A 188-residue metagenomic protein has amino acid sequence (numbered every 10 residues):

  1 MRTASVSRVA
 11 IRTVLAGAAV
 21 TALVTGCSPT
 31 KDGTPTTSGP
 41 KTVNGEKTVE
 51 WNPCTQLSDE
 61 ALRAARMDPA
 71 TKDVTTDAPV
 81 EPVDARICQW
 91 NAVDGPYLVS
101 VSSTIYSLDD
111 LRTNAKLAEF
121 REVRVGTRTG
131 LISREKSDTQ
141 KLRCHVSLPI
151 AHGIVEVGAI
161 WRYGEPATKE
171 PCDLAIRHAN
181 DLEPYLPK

Functional and structural regions predicted by a protein language model:
M1-L15: Bacterial N-terminal signal peptides that target proteins for export
I11-A16, T37-T42, T71-P79, V157-I160: Short, intrinsically disordered, charge-biased short linear motifs at domain edges
A22-G26: C-terminal motif of bacterial Sec signal peptides marking the signal peptidase cleavage site
S28-K31: Bacterial signal peptide processing site
T36-E60: Post-signal peptide N-terminal segment of mature Sec-exported envelope proteins
D59, R63, M67, N180-P187: Sec-exported extracytoplasmic/periplasmic mature domains
A64, D68-S133: Short, solvent-exposed recognition patches
E119-K188: A short, solvent-exposed beta-edge/loop patch
